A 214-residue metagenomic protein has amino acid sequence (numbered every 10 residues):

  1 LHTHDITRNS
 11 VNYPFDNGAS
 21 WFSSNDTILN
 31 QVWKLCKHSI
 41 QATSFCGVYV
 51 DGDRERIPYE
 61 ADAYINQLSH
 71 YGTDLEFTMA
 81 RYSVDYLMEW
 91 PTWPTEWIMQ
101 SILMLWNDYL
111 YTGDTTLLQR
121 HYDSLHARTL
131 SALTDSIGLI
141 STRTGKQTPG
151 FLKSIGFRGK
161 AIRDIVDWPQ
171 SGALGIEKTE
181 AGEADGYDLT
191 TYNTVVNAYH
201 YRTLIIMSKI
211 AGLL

Functional and structural regions predicted by a protein language model:
D5-Y82, T92, E96-M99, Y111-V196 (+1 more regions): Active-site acid/base region of carbohydrate-active enzymes
L87-M88: Internal amphipathic alpha-helical repeat/solenoid segments
I102, Y109, Y201, M207-S208: Heptad-repeat amphipathic alpha-helical coiled-coil interaction surface used for oligomerization/assembly
N193-I205: Active-site-proximal alpha-helical
I206-L214: N-terminal leader/propeptide and maturation segments of large enzyme subunits in energy/redox metabolism and hydrolases
